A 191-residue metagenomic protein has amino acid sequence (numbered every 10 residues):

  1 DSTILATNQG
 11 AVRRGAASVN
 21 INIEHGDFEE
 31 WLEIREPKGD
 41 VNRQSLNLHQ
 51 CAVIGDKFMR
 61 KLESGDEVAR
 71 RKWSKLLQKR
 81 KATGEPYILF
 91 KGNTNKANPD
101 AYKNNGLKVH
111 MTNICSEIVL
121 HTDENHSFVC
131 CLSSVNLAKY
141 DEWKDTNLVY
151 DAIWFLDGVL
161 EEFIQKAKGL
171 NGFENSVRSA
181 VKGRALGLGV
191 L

Functional and structural regions predicted by a protein language model:
D1-E142, T146-L148, N171-S179: Active-site cavity-forming subdomains of large catalytic enzyme subunits
I23, F155-K166, V177-L191: Core structural elements
